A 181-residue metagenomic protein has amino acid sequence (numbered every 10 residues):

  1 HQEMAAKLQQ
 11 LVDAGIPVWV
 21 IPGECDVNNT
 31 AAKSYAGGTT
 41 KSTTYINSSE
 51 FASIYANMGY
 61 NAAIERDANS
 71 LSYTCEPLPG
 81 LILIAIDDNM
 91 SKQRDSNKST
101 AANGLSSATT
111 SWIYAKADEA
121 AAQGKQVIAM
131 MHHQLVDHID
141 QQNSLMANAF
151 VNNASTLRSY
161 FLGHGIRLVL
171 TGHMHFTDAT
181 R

Functional and structural regions predicted by a protein language model:
H1, W19-I21, Q126-M131: Short beta-strand segments at enzyme active-site cores
H1-Q2, F176: Acidic helix-start/capping segments at beta-turn-to-alpha-helix junctions
E3-A115: Extended active-site neighborhood of metal-dependent phosphoesterases/phosphodiesterases
I82-A85, S96-R181: His/acidic metal-ligating clusters that form di-metal
